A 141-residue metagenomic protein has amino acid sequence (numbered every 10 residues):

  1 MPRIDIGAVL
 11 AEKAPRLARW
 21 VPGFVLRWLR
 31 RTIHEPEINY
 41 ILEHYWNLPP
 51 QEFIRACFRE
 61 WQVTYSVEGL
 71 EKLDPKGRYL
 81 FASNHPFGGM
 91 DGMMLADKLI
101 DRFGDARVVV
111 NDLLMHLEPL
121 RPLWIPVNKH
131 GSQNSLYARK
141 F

Functional and structural regions predicted by a protein language model:
M1-R78, F87, D101, D112: Membrane-interfacial terminal anchoring regions of lipid-handling membrane enzymes
E60, T64-F141: Soluble catalytic domains of membrane acyltransferases
